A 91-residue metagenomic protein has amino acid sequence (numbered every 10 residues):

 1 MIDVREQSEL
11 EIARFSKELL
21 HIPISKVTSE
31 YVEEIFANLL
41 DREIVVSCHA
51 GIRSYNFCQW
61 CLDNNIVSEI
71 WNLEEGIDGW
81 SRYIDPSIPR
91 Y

Functional and structural regions predicted by a protein language model:
M1-R5: Short hydrophobic beta-strand that contains or immediately precedes a catalytic carboxylate
Q7-V45, I52-Y91: Rhodanese-like catalytic fold shared by cysteine-dependent sulfurtransferases and DSP/PTP-type phosphatases
